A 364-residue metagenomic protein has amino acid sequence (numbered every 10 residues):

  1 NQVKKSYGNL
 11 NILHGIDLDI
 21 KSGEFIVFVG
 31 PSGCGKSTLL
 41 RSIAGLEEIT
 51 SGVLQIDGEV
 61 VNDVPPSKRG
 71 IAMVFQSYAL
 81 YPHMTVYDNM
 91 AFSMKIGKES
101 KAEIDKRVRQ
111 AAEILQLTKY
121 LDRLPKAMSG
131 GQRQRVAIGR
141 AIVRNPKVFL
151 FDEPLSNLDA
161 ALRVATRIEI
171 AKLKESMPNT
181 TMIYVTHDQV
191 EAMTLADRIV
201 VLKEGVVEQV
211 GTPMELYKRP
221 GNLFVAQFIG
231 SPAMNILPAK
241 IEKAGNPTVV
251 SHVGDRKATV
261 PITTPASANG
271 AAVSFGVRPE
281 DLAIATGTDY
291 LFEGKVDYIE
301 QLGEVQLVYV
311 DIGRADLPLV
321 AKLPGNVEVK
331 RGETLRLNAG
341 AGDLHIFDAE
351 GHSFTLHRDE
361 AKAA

Functional and structural regions predicted by a protein language model:
D19, Q55, R336-N338: ABC ATPase nucleotide-binding domain
F25, R69-A72, Q76-F224: ABC ATPase nucleotide-binding domains
V29-P31: The feature captures the beta-strand-to-loop junction immediately N-terminal to the Walker
S37-L40, V136: ABC ATPase nucleotide-binding domain helices that frame the ATP-binding cleft
A44: Helix-to-loop junction immediately C-terminal to a conserved catalytic motif
V53, E59, V206: ATP-binding/catalytic-site motifs of ATP-hydrolyzing domains
P232-I236, A244-A364: Non-catalytic connector elements of ABC transporters
